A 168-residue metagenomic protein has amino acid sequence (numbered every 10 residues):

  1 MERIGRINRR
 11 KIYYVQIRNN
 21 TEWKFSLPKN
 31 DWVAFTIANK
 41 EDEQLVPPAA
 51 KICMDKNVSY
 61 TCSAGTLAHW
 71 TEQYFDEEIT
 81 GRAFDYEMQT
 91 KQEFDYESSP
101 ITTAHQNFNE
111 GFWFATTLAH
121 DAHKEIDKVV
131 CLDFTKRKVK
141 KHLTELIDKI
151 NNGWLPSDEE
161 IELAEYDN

Functional and structural regions predicted by a protein language model:
E2-N168: ATP-dependent carboxylate-amine ligase
